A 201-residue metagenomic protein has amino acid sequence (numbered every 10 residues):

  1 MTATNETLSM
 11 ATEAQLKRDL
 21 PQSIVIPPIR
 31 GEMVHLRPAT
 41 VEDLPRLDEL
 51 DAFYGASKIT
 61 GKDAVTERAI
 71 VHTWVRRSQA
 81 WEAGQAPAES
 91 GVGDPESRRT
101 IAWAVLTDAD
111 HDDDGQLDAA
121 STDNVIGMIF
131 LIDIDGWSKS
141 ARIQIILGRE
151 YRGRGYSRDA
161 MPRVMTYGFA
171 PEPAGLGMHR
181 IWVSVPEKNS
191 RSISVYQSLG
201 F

Functional and structural regions predicted by a protein language model:
T2-E150: GNAT-family acyltransferases
G136, D159-R180: Conserved acyl-CoA
S138, G155, R191: Residues that form or flank phosphate/diphosphate-binding pockets in enzymes that use nucleotide phosphates
Q144, G153-D159: A short glycine-leucine-enriched loop at secondary-structure breakpoints that most characteristically corresponds
G148-R152, Y167, G177-I193: Conserved beta-strand-loop-alpha-helix junction that forms the acyl-donor binding cleft
G155, E172-P173, G200: Short glycine-rich hinge loops at helix-strand junctions in the catalytic core of two-component histidine kinases
R158, E187-F201: Conserved active-site alpha-helix within GNAT-family acetyltransferase domains
